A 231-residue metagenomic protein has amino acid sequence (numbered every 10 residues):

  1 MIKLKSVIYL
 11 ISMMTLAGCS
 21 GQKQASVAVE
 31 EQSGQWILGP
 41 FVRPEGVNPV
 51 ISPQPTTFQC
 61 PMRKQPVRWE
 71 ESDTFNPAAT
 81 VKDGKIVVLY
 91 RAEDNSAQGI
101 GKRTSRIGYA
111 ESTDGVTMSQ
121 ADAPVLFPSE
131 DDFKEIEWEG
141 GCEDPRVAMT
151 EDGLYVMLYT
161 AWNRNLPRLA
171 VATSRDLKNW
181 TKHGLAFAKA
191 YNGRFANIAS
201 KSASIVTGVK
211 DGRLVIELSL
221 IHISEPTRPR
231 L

Functional and structural regions predicted by a protein language model:
M1-I8: Bacterial N-terminal signal peptides that target proteins for export
A17-G18: C-terminal motif of bacterial Sec signal peptides marking the signal peptidase cleavage site
V27-T80, V116-A148, K178-V215: Surface loop/turn signatures of beta-propeller and other carbohydrate-active proteins
K85-V88, G153-M157, R213-L218: Entry beta-strands of beta-propeller and related beta-repeat scaffolds
E93-Q98, W162-N165: Short glycine/acidic-enriched loop and turn motifs that connect beta-strands
G101-S105: Short coil-to-beta strand junction motifs in C2/discoidin
R106-G115, L169-D176, R228: Beta-propeller blade signature
I221-L231: Single conserved hydrophobic/aromatic residue that forms the stacking wall/gate of nucleotide- or nucleobase-binding
